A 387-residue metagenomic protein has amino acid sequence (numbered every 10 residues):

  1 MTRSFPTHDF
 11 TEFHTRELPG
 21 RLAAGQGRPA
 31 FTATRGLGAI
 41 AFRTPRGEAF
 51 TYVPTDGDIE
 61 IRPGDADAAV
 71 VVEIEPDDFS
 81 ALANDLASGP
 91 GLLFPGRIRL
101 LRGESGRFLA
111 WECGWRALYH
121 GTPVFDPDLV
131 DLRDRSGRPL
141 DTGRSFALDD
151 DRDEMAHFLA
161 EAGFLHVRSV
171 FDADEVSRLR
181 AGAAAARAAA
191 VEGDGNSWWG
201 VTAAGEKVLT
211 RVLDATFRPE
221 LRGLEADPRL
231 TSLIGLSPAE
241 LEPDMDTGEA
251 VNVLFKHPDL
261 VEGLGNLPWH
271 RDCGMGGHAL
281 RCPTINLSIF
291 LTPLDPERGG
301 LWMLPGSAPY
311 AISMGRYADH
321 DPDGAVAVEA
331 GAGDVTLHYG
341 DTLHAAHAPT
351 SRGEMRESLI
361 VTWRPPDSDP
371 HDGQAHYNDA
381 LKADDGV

Functional and structural regions predicted by a protein language model:
M1-D150: Feature captures hydrophobic
G57-R62, R180-A184, M303-P305: Short Gly/aromatic-enriched secondary-structure transition segments
R99-L100, H166, L337, I360: Hydrophobic beta-strand signal
S136-E161, R168-L267, A383-D384: Non-heme Fe(II)-dependent double-stranded beta-helix
S232-G235, E262-E329, D369-H376: Catalytic core of non-heme Fe(II) oxygenases with the double-stranded beta-helix
L337, T342-V387: Non-heme Fe(II)/2-oxoglutarate
